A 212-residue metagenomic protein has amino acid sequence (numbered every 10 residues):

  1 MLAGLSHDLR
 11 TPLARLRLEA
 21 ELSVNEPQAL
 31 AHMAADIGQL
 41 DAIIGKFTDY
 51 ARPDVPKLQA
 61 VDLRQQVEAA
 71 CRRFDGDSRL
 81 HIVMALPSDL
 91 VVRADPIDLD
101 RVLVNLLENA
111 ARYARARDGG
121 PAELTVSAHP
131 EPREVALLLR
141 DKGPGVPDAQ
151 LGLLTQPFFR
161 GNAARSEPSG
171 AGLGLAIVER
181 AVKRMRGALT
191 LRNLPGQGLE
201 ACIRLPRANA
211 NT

Functional and structural regions predicted by a protein language model:
P53-P56, V91-A94: Conserved micro-motifs of the catalytic ATP-binding
K57-R72: A conserved beta-strand-to-alpha-helix junction within the catalytic ATP-binding
H81-V91: Conserved catalytic submotifs in the C-terminal HATPase_c
A110-A114: Short helix-loop "hinge" at the ATP-lid/N-box region of the Bergerat-fold HATPase_c
P121-R133: Short beta-strand/loop element within the Bergerat-fold HATPase_c
V146-F158: Short conserved segment of the HATPase_c
